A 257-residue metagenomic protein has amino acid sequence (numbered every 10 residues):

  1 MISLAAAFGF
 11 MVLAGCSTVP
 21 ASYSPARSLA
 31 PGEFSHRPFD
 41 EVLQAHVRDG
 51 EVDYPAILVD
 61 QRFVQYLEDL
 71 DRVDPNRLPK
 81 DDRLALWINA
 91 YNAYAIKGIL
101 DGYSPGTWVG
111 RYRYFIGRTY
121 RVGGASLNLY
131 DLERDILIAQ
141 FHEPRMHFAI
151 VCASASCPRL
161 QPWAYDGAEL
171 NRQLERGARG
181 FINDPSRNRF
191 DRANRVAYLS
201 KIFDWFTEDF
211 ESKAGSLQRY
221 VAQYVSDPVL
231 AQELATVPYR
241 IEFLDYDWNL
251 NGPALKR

Functional and structural regions predicted by a protein language model:
S3-G15: Bacterial N-terminal signal peptides
S17-R257: Interaction/scaffold regions that mediate signaling and macromolecular assembly across diverse proteins
